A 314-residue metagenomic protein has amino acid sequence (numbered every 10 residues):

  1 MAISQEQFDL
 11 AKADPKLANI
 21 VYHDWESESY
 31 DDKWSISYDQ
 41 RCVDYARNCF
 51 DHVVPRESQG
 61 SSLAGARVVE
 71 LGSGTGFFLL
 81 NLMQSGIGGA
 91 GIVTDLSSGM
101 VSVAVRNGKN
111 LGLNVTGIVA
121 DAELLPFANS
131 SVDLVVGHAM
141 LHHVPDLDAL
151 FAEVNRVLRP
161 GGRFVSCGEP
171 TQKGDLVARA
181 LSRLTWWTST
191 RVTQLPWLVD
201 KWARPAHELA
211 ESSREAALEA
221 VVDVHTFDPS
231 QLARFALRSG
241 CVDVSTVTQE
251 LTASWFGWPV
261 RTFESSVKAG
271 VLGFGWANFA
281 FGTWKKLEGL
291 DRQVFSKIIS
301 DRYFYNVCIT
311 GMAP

Functional and structural regions predicted by a protein language model:
A2-S62, N81: Conserved class I S-adenosyl-L-methionine
V69-L71, T75-L124: Class I SAM-dependent methyltransferase SAM/SAH-binding core
E123-L134: A short acidic, Gly/Pro-enriched loop at the edge of an enzyme's catalytic core that lines a small-molecule cofactor
D148-P160: A short glycine-rich, Lys/Arg-flanked "PGG" loop and its adjoining helix->strand segment in the class I
R163-R204: Conserved class I S-adenosyl-L-methionine
E215-Q231: Acceptor-substrate binding/catalytic loop of class I
C241-T252: Conserved S-adenosyl-L-methionine
T252-Q293: C-terminal helical/coil "lid" or tail adjacent to the Rossmann-like core of SAM-dependent
